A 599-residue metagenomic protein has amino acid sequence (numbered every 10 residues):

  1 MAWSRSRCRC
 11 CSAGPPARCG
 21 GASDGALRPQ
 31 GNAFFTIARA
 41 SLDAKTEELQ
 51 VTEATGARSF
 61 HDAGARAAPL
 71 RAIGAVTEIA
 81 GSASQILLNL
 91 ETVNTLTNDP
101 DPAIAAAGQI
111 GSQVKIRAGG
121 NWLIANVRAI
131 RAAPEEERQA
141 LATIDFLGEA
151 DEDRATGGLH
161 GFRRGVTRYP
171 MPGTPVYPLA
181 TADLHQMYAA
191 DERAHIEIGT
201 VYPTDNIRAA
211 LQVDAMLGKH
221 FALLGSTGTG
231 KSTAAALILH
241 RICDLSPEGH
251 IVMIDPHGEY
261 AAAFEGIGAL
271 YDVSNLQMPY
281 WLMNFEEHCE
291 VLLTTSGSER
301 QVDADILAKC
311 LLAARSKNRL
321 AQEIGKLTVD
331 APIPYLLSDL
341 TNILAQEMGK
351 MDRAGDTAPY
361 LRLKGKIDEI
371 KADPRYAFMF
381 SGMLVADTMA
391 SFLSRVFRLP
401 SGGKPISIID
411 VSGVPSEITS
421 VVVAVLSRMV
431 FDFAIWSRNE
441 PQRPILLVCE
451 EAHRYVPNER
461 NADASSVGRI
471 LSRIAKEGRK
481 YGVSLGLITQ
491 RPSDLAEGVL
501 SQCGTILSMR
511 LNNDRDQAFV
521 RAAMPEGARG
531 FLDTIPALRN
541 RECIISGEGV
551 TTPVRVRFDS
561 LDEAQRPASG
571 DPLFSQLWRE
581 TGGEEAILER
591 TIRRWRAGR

Functional and structural regions predicted by a protein language model:
S4, A13-A17: Intrinsic, low-complexity polybasic segments
F34-L224, E440-R443: Basic- and hydrophobic-enriched, low-structure N-terminal and domain-boundary segments that flank ATP-binding catalytic
H195-M278, E497, I545, S575-W578 (+1 more regions): Glycine-rich phosphate-binding loop of nucleotide-binding enzymes
F221, I409, G486: Conserved beta-strand position immediately N-terminal to the Walker
E248-H250, K404-I406, Q442-L446, Y481-G486: Loop/turn-to-beta-strand initiation segments
A261-A262, I267-G268, Y280-R473: P-loop NTPase motor domains
C289, T294, S472-E477, Y481-D559: Conserved ATP-driven motor cores of ASCE-family P-loop NTPases powering translocation/secretion/packaging/pilus
N540-R599: Conserved P-loop NTPase motor module
